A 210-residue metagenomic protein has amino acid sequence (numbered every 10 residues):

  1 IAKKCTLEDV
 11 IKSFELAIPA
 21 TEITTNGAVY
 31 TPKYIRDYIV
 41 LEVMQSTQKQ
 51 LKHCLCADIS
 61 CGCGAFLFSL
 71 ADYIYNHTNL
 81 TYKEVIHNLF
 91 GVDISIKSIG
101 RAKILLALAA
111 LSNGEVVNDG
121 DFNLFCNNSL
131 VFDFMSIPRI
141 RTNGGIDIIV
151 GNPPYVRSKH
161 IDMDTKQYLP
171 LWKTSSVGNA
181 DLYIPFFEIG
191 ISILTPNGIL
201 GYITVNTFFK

Functional and structural regions predicted by a protein language model:
I1-K210: SAM-dependent methyltransferase catalytic region
